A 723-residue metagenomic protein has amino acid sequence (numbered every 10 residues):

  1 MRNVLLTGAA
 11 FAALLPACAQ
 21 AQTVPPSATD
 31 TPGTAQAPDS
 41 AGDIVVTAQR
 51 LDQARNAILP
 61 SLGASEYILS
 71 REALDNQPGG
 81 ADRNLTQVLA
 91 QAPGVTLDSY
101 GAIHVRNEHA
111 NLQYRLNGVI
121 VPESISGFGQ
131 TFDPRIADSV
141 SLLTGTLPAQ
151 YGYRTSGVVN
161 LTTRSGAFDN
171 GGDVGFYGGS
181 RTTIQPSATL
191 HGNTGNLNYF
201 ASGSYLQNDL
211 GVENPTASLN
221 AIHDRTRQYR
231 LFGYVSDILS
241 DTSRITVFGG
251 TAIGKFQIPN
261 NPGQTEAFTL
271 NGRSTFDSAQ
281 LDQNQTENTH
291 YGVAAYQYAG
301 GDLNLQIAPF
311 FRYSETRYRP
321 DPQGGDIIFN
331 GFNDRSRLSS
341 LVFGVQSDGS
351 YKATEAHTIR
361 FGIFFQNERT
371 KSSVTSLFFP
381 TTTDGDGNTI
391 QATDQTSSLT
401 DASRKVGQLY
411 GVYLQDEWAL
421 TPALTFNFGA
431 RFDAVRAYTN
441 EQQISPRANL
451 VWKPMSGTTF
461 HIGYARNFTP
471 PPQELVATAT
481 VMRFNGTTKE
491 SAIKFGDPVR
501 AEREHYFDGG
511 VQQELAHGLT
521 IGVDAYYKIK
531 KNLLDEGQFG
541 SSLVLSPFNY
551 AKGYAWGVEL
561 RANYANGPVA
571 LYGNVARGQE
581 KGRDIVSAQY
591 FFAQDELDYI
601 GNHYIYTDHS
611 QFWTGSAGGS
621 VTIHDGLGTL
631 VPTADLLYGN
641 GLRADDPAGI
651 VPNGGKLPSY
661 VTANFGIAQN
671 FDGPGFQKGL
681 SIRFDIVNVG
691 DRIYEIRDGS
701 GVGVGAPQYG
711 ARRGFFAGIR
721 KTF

Functional and structural regions predicted by a protein language model:
G42-G79, A110-Q113: N-terminal periplasmic "start-of-domain" segments of outer-membrane beta-barrel proteins
Q77-G80, T86-V121, D138: Extracytoplasmic beta-strand/coil segments of soluble accessory domains associated with Gram-negative outer-membrane
L85-V88, I103, G127-F128, L142 (+2 more regions): N-terminal periplasmic accessory domains that precede and gate Gram-negative outer-membrane beta-barrel machines
V119-G145, G233: Short acidic/polar hinge/loop motifs at secondary-structure boundaries that mediate gating or recognition
G178-Q207, S218-P259, N284-N304, A353-T354 (+1 more regions): Transmembrane beta-barrel wall of Gram-negative outer-membrane proteins
A295-Y318, K453, F460, D497-N549 (+4 more regions): Membrane-embedded beta-barrel scaffold of Gram-negative outer-membrane proteins
A419-T421, I521, A525-I529, F548-D645 (+1 more regions): Gram-negative outer-membrane beta-barrel transporters
L637-D645, Q669-F723: C-terminal beta-signal and adjacent terminal beta-strands/loops of Gram-negative outer-membrane beta-barrel proteins
